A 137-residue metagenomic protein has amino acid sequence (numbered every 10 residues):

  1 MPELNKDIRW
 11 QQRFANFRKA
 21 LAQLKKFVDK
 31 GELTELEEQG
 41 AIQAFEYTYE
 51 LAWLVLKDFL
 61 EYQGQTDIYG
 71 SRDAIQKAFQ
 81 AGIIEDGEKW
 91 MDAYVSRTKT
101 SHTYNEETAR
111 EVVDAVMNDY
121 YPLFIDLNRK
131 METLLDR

Functional and structural regions predicted by a protein language model:
M1-R137: Solvent-exposed interaction patches of small proteins and small membrane subunits
